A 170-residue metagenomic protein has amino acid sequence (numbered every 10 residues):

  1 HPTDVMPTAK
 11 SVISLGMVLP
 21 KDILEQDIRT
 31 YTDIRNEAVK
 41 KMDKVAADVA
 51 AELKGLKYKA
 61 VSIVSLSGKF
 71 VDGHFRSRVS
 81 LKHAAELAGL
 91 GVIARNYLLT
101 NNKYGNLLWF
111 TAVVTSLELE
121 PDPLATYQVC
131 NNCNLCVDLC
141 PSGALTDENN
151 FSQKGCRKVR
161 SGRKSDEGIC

Functional and structural regions predicted by a protein language model:
H1-I34, M42: Non-catalytic, usually N-terminal nucleic-acid engagement modules in DNA/RNA processing proteins
Y31-C170: Catalytic cores of enzyme domains
